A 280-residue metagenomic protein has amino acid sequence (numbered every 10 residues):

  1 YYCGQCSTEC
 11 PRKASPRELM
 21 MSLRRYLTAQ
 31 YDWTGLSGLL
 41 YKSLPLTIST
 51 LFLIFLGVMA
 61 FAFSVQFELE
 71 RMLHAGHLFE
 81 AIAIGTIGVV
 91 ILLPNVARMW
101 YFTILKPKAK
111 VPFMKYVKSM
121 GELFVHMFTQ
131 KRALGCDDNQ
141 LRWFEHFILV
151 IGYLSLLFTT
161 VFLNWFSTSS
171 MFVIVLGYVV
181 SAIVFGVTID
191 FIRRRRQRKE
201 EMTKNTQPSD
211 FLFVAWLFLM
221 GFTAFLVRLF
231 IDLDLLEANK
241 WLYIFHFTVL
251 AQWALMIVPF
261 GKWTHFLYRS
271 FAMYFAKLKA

Functional and structural regions predicted by a protein language model:
Y1-L27: Iron-sulfur cluster-binding cysteine motifs and their immediate structural context in ferredoxin-like electron-transfer
Q30-A280: Membrane-embedded alpha-helical bundles of multi-pass integral membrane proteins
